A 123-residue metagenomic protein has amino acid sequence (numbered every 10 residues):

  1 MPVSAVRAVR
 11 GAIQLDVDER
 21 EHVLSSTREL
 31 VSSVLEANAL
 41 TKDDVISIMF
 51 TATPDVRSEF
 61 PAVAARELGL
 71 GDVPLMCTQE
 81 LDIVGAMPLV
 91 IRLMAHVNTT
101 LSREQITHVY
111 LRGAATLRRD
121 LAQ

Functional and structural regions predicted by a protein language model:
M1-Q123: Terminal domain-initiation and capping elements
